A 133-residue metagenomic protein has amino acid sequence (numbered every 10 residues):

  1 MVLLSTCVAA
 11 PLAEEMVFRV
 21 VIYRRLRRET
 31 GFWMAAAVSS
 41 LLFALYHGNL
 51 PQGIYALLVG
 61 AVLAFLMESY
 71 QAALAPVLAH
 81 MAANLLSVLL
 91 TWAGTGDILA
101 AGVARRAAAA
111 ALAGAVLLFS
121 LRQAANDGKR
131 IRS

Functional and structural regions predicted by a protein language model:
M1-A13, R24, R28, D97: Juxtamembrane helix-loop-helix connectors linking adjacent transmembrane helices in multi-pass membrane enzymes
V2, G31-S39, A72-A75, D97 (+1 more regions): Membrane-interface starts of transmembrane alpha-helices
A9, V38-L42, I54, L78 (+1 more regions): Hydrophobic residues within alpha-helical transmembrane segments of multi-pass solute transporters/permease subunits
L12-V17, V21-I22, N49, A82-L86: Active-site His/Glu-centered metal-binding helix of metallohydrolases
A13-V38, F65-A72: Membrane-interface helix/loop boundary segments of multi-pass membrane proteins
L45-P51, G96-A101: Membrane-interface helix caps and helix-loop-helix hairpins in membrane proteins
A56-A64: Alpha-helical transmembrane segments of multi-pass membrane proteins
M81-S133: C-terminal membrane module of polytopic membrane proteins
